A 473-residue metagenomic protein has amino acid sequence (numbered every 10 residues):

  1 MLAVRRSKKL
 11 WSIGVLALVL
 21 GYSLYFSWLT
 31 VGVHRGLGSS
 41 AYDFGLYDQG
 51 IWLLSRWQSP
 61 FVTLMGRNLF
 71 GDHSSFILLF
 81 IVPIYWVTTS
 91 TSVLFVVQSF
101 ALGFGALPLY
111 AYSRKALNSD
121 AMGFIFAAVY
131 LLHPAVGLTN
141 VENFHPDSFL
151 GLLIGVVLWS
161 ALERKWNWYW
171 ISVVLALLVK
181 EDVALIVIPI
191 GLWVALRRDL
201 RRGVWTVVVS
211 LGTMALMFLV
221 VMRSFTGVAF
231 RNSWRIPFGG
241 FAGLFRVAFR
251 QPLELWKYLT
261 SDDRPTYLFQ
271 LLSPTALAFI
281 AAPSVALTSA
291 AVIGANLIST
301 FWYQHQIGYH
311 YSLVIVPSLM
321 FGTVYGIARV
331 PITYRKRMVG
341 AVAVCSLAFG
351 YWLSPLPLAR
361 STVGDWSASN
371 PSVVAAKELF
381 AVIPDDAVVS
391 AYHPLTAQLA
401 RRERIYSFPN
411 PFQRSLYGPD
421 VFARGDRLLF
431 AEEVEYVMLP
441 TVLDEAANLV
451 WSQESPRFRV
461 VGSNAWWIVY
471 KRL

Functional and structural regions predicted by a protein language model:
M1-W28, R114, D120, D199-R202 (+1 more regions): Start-transfer (signal-anchor) and selected internal transmembrane alpha helices of multi-pass inner/ER membrane
L16-L20, V208-L211, R329-P355: Signature aromatic-anchored transmembrane alpha helix within multi-pass, membrane-resident enzymes that catalyze glycan
L46-L69, F76-I77: Extracytosolic helix-loop segments that constitute the early lumenal/periplasmic catalytic or substrate-binding loops
F100, F104-L132, G151-L152, W168: Transmembrane-helix signature of polytopic, membrane-embedded enzymes that assemble or transfer cell-envelope glycans
L117, P146-F149, I154-W168, A195-L196: Membrane-interface transmembrane helices that cradle and orient dolichyl/undecaprenyl
T139-D147: Short acidic/glycine- and proline-prone juxtamembrane loop motifs at membrane-interface regions of multi-pass membrane
I186-G212: Perimembrane helix-loop-helix junctions
L287-R335: Hydrophobic/aromatic-rich transmembrane helices and adjacent perimembrane loops
